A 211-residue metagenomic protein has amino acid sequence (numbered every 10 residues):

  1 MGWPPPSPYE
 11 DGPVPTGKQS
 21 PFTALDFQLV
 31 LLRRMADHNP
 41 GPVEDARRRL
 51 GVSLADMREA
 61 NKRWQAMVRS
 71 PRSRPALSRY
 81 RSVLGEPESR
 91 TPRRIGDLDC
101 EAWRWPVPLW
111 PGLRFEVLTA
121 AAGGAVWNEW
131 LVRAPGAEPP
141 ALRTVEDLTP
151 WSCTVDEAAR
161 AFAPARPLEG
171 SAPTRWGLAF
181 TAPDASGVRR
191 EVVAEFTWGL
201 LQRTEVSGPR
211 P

Functional and structural regions predicted by a protein language model:
G2-V14: Eukaryotic proline-rich, low-complexity intrinsically disordered regions that serve as modular docking/scaffold
D11-G123, P150, T154-Q202, V206-P211: A cross-family detector of function-defining hotspots
A55-K62, R133-R143: A short, surface-exposed helix-loop junction/capping segment
V117-A137: Short, structured interface segments
T144-L148: Mixed-charge, Lys/Arg-rich low-complexity intrinsically disordered regions
